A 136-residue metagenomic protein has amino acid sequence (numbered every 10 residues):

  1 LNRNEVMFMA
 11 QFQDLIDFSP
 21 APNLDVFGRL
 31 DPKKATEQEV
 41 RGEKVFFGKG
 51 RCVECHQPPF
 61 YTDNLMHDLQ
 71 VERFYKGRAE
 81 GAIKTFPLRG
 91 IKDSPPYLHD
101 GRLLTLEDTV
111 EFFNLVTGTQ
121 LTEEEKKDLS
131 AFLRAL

Functional and structural regions predicted by a protein language model:
L1-L136: Periplasmic c-type cytochrome electron-transfer domains
